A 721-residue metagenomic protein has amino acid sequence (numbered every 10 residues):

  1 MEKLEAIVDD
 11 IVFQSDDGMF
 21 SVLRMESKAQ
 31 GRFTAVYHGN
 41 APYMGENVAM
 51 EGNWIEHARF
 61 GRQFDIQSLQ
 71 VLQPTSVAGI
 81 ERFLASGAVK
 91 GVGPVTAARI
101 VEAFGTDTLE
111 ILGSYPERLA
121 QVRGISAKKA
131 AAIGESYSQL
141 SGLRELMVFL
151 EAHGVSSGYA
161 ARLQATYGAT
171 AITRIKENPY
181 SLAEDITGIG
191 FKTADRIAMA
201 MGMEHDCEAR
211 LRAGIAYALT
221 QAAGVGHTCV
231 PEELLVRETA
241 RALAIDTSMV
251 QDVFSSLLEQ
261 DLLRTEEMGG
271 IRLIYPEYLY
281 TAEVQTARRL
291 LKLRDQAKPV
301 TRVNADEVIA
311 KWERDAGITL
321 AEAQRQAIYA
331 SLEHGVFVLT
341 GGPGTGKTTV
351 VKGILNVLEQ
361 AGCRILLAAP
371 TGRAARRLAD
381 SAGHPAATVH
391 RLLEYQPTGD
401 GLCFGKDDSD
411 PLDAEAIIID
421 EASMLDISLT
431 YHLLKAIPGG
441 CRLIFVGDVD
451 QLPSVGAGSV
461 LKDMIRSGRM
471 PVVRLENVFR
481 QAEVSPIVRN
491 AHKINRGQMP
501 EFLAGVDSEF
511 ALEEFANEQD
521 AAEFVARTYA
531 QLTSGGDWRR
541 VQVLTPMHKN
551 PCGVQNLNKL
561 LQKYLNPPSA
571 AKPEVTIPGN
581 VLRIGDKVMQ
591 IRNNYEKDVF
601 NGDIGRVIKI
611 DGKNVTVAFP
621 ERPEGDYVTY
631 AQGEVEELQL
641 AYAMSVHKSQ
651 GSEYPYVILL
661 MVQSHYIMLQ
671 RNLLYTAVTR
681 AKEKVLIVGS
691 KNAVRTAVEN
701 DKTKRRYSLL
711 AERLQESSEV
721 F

Functional and structural regions predicted by a protein language model:
M1-N304, F721: Accessory, non-ATPase domains that flank or precede helicase/AAA+ motor cores in DNA-metabolism machines
F33-A41, A570-P578, L640-V646: Short alpha-helix capping/helix-loop boundary micro-motifs
G45-N47, G585, G602: Loop/turn positions that initiate beta-strands
N53-A58, I591-K597, Q663-H665: Short, charged beta-turn/beta-strand-edge "cap" motif at the junction between a beta-strand and an adjacent loop
E267-P343, T349: Pre-Walker A segment
G353, V357, A361-C363, A369-S381 (+9 more regions): Conserved helicase motor core of SF1/SF2 NTP-dependent helicases
V449-K597, I608: Conserved helicase motor core of P-loop NTPases
R496, Q590, D603-F721: C-terminal accessory regions
